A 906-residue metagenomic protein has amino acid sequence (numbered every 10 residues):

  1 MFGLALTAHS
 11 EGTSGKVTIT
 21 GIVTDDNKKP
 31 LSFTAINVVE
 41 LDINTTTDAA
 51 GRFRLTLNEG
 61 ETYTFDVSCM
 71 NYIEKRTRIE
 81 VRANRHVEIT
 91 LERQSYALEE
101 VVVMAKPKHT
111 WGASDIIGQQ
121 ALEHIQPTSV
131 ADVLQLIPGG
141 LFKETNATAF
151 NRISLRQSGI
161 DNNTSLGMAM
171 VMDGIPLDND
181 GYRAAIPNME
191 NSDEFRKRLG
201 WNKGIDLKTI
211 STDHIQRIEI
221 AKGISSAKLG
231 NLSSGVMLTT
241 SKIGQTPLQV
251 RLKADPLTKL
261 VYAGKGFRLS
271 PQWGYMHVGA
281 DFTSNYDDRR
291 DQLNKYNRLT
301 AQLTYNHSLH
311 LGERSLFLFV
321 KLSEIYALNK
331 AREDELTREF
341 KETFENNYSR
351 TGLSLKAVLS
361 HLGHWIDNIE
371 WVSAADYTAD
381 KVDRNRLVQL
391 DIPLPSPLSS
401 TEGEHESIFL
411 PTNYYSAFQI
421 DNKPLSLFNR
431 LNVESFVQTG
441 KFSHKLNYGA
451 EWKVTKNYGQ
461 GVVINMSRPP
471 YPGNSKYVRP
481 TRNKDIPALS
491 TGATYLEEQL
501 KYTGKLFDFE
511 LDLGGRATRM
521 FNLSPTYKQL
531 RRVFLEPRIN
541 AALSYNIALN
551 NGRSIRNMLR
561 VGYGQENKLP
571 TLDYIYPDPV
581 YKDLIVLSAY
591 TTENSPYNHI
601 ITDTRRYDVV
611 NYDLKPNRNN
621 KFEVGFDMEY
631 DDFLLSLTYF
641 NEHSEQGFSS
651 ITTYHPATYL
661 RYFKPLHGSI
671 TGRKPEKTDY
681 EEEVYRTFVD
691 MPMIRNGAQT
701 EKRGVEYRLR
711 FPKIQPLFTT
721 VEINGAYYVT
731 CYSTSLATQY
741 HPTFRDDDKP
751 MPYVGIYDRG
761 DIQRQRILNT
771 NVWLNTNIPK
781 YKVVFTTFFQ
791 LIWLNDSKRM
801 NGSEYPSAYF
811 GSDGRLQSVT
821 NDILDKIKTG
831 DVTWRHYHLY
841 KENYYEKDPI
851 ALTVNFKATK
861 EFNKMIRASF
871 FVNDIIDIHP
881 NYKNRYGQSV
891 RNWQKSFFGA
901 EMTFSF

Functional and structural regions predicted by a protein language model:
I22-D26, T34-V39, D66-Y72, R82-E123: Short, acidic, small-residue-rich periplasmic hinge/interaction motif at the N-terminus of Gram-negative outer-membrane
A35, V39, I43-A50, E100-T128 (+4 more regions): N-terminal periplasmic "start-of-domain" segments of outer-membrane beta-barrel proteins
V87-I89, K197-Q249, S905: A beta-strand signature from Gram-negative outer-membrane beta-barrel systems, especially the internal plug domain
A131, Q135-M189: Extracytoplasmic beta-strand/coil segments of soluble accessory domains associated with Gram-negative outer-membrane
E190, S644-Q646, S650-T652, Q790-Y837 (+2 more regions): C-terminal beta-signal and adjacent terminal beta-strands/loops of Gram-negative outer-membrane beta-barrel proteins
Q249-S284, D291-E370: Transmembrane beta-barrel wall of Gram-negative outer-membrane proteins
L309-A327, E342-T526, G704-E706: Face-selective signature of the C-terminal outer-membrane beta-barrel domain
K505-F509, Y662-G802: Gram-negative outer-membrane beta-barrel transporters
